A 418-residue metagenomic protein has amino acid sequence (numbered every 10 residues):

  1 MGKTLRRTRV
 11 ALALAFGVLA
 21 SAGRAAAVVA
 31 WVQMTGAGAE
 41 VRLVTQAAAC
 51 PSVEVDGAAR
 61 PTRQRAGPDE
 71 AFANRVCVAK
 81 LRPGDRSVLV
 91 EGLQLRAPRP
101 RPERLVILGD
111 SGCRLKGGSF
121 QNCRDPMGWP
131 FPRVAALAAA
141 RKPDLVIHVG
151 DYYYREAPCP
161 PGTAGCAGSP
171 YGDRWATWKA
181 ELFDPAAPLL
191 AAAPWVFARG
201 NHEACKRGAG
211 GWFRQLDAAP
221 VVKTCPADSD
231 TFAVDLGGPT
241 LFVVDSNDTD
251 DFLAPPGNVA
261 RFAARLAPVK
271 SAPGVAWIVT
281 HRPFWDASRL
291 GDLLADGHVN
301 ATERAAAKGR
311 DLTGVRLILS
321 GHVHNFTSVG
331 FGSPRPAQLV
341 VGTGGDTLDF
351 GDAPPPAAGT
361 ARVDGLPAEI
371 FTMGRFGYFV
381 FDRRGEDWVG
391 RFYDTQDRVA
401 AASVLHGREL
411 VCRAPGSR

Functional and structural regions predicted by a protein language model:
G2-L12: Bacterial N-terminal signal peptides that target proteins for export
L12, A22-F120, R124, F131 (+3 more regions): Acidic, histidine-bearing metal-coordination/catalytic regions of metal-dependent phosphoesterases
L43, D110, V146, D151 (+6 more regions): Divalent metal-coordination and catalytic microenvironments
P51-S52, C113-F120, R155, C205 (+3 more regions): Short, solvent-exposed loop/turn elements at domain surfaces
S87-E91, P161-A272, G291-L317, N325-E369 (+1 more regions): Extended active-site neighborhood of metal-dependent phosphoesterases/phosphodiesterases
P102-A198, E203-A204: Conserved, compact domain cores that house catalytic/ligand-binding motifs in diverse enzymes and effector modules
E103-C123, G238-T249, W277-H281, P336-T343: Active-site-proximal beta-strand elements of phosphoester/diester hydrolases
G150-E156, K270-R289: Short acidic, glycine-rich surface-loop motifs adjacent to enzyme active sites
